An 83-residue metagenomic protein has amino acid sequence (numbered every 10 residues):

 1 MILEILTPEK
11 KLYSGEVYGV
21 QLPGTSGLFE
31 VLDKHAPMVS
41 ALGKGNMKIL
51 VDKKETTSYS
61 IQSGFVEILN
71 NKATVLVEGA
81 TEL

Functional and structural regions predicted by a protein language model:
I2-L83: Compact, glycine-rich, soluble single-domain proteins
